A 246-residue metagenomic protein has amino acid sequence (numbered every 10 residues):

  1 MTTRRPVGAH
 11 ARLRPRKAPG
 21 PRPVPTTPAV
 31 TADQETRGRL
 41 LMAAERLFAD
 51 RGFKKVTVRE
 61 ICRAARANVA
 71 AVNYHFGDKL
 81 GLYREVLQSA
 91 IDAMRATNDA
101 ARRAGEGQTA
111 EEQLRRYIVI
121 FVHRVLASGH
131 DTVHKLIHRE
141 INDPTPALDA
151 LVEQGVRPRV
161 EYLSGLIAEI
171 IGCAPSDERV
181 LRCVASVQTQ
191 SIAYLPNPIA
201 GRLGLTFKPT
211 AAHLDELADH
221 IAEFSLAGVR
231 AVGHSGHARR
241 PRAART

Functional and structural regions predicted by a protein language model:
M1-E35, A200-L203, G233-T246: N-terminal intrinsically disordered/low-complexity leader segments
T36-A44, I61, V86-M94, L163: Generic hydrophobic, amphipathic alpha-helix propensity
R39, L47-G81, E85: Helix-turn-helix
L41, E111-I118, V184, D215-A222 (+1 more regions): Short, amphipathic alpha-helical "lid/cap" segments that border enzyme active or binding sites
R84-Q108: Small/polar-rich, solvent-exposed N-terminal microdomains that initiate assembly or binding
D99-D131, V180-V187: Hydrophobic alpha-helical connector segments
T132-L136, D149-V160, L166-A222, V232-R240 (+1 more regions): Hydrophobic/aromatic-rich alpha-helical bundle segments in the mid-to-C-terminal region
